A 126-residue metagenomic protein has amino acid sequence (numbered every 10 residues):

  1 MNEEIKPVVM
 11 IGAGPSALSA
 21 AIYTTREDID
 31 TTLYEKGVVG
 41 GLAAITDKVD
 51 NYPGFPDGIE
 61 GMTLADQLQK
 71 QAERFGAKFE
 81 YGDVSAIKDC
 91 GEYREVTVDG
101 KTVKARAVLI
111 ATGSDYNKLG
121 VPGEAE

Functional and structural regions predicted by a protein language model:
M1-I11, R26-E27, F79-E126: FAD-binding core/adjacent interface of flavoenzyme oxidoreductases
K6, A44-T102: N-terminal Rossmann-like dinucleotide/flavin-binding domain of flavoprotein oxidoreductases that bind FAD/FMN
V9-I11, T25-I45: Glycine-rich FAD pyrophosphate-binding loop
G14: Glycine-rich NAD(P) Rossmann-fold beta1-alpha1 loop
A17-L18: N-terminal Rossmann-fold NAD(P) dinucleotide-binding loop
V38, D50, Y116: Alpha/beta-hydrolase active-site loop signature
